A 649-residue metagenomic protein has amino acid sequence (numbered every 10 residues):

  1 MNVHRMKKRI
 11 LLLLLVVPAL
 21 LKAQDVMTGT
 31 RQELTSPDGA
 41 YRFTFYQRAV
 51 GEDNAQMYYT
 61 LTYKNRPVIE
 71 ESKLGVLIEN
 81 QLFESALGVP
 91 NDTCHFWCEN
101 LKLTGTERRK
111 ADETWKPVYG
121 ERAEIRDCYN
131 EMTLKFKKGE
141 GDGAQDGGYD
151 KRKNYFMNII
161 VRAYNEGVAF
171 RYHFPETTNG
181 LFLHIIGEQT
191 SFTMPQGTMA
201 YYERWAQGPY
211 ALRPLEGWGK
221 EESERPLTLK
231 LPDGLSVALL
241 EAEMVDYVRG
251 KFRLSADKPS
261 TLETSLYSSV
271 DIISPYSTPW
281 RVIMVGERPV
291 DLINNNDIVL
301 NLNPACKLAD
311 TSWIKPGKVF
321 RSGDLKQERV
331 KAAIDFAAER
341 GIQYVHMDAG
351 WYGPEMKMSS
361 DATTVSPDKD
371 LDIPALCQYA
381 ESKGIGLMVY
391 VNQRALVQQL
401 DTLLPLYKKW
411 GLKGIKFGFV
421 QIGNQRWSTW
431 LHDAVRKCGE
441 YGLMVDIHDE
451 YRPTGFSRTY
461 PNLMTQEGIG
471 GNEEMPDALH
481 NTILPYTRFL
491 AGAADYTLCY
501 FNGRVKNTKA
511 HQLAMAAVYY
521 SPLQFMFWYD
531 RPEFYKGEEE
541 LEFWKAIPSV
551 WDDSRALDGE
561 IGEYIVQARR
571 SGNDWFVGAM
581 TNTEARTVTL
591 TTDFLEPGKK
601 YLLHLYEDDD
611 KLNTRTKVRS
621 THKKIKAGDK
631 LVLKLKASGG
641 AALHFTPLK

Functional and structural regions predicted by a protein language model:
M1-G29: Bacterial Sec-dependent N-terminal signal peptides
D25-L302: N-terminal accessory beta-strand-rich subdomains and adjacent acidic, glycine-rich linkers that precede catalytic cores
A123, A144-D146, Y202-Y210, L605-G628: Solvent-exposed beta-strand/loop surfaces of large extracellular or lumenal domains
L134, R531-F576, K611-T616: Glycan-recognition and catalytic regions of carbohydrate-active enzymes
Y276-Y344, D348: An acidic-aromatic substrate-binding cleft motif
A349-T508: Aromatic- and carboxylate-enriched substrate-binding clefts and catalytic-loop regions of carbohydrate-active enzymes
I561-P597, A641-A642: Carbohydrate-binding surface patches
K623-K649: C-terminal beta-strand-rich structural cap/linker in extracellular carbohydrate-active enzymes
